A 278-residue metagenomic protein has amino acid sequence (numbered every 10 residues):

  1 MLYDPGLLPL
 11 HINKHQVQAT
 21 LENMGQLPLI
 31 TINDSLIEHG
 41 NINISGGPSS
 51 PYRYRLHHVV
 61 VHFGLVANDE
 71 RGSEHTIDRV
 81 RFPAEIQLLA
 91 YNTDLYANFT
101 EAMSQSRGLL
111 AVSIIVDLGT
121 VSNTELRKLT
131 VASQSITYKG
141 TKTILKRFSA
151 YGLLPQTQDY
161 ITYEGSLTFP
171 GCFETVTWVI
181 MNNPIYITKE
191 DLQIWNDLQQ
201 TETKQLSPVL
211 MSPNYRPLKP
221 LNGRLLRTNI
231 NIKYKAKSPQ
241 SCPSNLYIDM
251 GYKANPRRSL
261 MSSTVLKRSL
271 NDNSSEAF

Functional and structural regions predicted by a protein language model:
M1-F278: Alpha-carbonic anhydrase
